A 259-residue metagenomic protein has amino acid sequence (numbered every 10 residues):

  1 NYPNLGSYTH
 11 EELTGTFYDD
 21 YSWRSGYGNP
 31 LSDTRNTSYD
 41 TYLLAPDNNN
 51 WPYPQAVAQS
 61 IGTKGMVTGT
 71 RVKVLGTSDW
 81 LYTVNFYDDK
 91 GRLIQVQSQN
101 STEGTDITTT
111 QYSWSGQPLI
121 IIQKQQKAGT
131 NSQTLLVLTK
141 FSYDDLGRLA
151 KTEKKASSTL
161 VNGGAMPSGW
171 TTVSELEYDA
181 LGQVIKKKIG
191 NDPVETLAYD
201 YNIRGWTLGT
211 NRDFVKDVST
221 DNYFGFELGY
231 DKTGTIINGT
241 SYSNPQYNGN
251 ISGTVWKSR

Functional and structural regions predicted by a protein language model:
N1-R259: Beta-strand elements of repeat-based all-beta scaffolds
